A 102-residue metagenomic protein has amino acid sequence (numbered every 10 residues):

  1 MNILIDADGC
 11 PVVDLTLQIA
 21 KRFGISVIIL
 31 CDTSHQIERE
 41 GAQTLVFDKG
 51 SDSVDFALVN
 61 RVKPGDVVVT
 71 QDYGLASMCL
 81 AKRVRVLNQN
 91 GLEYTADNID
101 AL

Functional and structural regions predicted by a protein language model:
N2-L102: Nuclease catalytic cores that cleave nucleic-acid phosphodiester bonds, predominantly acidic two-metal-ion
